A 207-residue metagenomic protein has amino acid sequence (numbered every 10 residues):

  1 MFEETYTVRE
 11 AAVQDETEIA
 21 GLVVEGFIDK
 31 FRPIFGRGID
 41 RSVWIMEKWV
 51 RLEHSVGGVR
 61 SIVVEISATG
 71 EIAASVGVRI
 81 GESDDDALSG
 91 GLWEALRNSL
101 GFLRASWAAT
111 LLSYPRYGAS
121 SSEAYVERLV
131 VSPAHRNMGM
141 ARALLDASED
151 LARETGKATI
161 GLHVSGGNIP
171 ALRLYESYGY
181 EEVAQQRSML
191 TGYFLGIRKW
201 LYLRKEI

Functional and structural regions predicted by a protein language model:
M1-Q14, E25, I34, E206-I207: Conserved N-terminal entry element of GNAT/NAT acetyltransferase domains
I28-W49, D85, R97-S99: Conserved GNAT-fold acetyl-CoA-binding loop/helix
G38-I62, I66, G77, P115: Active-site rim helix/loop that mediates acceptor-substrate recognition in acyltransferases
V63, E71-R79, Y125, V130: Conserved beta-strand in the GNAT
E82-E123, T191: Conserved acyl-donor/pantetheine-binding loop and adjacent beta-alpha core of acyl/acetyltransferases and related
Y114-S120, A143-T159: Conserved acyl-CoA
E123, A158-G161, S165-L172, E176-Y178 (+1 more regions): C-terminal "cap" of GNAT-fold acetyltransferases
N137-D150, R173, S177: Conserved acetyl-CoA-binding loop-helix of GNAT-fold acetyltransferases
